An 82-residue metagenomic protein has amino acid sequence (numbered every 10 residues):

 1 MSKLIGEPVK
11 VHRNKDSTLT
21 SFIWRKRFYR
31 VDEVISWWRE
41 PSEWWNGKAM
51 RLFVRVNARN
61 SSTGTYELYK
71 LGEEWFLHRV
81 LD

Functional and structural regions predicted by a protein language model:
M1-D82: N- and C-terminal low-complexity/disordered segments
